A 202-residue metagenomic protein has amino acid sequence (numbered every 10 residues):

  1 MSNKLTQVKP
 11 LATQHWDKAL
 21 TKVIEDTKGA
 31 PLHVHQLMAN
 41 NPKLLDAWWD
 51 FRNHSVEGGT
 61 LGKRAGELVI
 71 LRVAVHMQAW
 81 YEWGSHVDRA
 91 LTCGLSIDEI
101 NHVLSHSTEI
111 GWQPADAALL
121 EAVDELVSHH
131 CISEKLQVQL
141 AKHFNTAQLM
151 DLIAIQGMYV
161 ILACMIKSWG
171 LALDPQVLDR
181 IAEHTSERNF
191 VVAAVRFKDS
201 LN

Functional and structural regions predicted by a protein language model:
M1-N202: Hydrophobic alpha-helical segments
